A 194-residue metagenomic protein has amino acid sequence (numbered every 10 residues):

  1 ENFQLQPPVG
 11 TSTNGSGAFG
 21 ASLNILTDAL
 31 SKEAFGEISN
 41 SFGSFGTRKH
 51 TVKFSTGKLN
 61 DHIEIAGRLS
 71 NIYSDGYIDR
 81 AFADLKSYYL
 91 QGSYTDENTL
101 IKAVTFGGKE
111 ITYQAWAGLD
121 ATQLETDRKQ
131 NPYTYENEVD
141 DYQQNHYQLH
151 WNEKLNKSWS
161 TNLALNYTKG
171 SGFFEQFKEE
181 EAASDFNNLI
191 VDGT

Functional and structural regions predicted by a protein language model:
E1-E37: A beta-strand signature from Gram-negative outer-membrane beta-barrel systems, especially the internal plug domain
L5-P7, A34-E37, N71-D75, L85 (+3 more regions): Extracytoplasmic loops and strand-loop junctions of Gram-negative outer membrane beta-barrel proteins
P8, I72, V104, G108 (+2 more regions): Flexible loop residues that form catalytic and substrate-binding hotspots at small-molecule/glycan-binding clefts
G10-N14, N40-F42, Y77-D79, T134-E138: Outer-membrane beta-barrel domain signature
A18-A21, A81-F82, G118: Short, glycine/charged-enriched secondary-structure capping and boundary segments
F35, F42-Y73, I78-A115, Y142-N156: Transmembrane beta-barrel wall of Gram-negative outer-membrane proteins
L100-Y147, G170-E180: Flexible loop and strand-edge segments within Gram-negative outer membrane beta-barrel domains
Q143, L155-T194: Replace "related TpsB outer-membrane translocases also match" with "some related outer-membrane beta-barrels such as
